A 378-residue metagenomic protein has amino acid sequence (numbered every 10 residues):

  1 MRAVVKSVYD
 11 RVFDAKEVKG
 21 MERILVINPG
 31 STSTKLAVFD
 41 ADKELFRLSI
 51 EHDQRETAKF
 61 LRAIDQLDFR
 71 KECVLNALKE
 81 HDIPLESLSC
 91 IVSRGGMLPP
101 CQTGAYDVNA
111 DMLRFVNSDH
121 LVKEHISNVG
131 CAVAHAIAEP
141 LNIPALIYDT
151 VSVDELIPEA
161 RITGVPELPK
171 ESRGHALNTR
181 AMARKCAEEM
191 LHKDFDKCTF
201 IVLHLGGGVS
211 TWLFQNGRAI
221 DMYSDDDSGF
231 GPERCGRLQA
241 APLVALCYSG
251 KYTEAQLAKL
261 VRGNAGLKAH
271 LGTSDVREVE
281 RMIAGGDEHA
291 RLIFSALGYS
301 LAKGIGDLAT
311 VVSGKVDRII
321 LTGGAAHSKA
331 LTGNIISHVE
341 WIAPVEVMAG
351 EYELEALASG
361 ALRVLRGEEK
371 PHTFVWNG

Functional and structural regions predicted by a protein language model:
I24-D65, D225, G229: Short glycine-rich, Thr/Ser-proximal phosphate-binding strand/loop in the N-terminal lobe of ATP-dependent enzymes
L48-E86, M112, S118-V122: N-terminal phosphate-binding loop and adjacent alpha-helix
N76-S89, E189-D194, G304-D317: Phosphate/pyrophosphate-binding loops at sites that engage ATP/ADP/AMP, CoA/4′-phosphopantetheine, polyphosphate
L78-S127, P144, S152-G164: Short beta-strand-loop/turn "lid" adjacent to the catalytic site in phosphate-handling enzymes
V129-H135, I147, I162, E167-T199 (+4 more regions): Glycine-rich phosphate-binding loop plus the immediately following alpha-helix
K259-G314: Adenine-nucleotide phosphate-binding core of ATP-dependent small-molecule kinases
V316-I335: Glycine-rich phosphate-binding loops at beta-strand->alpha-helix junctions
A326-H327, G333, E346-G378: Glycine-rich phosphate-binding/hydrolytic loop that grips phosphoryl groups
